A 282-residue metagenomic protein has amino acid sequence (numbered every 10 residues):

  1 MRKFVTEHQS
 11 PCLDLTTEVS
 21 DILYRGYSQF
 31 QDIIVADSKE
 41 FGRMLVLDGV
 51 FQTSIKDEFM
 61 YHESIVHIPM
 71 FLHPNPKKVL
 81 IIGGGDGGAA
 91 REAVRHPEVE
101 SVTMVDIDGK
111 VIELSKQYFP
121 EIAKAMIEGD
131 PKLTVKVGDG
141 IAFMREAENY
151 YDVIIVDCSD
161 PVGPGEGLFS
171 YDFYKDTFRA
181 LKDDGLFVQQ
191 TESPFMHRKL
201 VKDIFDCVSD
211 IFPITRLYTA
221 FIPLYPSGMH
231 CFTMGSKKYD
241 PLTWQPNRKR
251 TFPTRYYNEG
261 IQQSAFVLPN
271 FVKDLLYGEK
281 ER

Functional and structural regions predicted by a protein language model:
M1-E63, H67, F71, R95: Rossmann-like AdoMet
M1-I34, D206, S227-R282: SAM/dcSAM-binding transferase cores
R2-K3, T53-L186, M196-L200: The AdoMet/dcAdoMet-binding core of the Class I SAM-like
E18-D21, Q31, G140-I141, R216-F221: Glycine-rich, charged/polar anion/phosphate-binding loops that engage phosphate groups from diverse ligands
K39, D106, P226-M229: A short, structural micro-pattern
G42-R43, A142, D240-L242: Glycine-centered loop/turn positions within well-structured domains that cap or flank conserved ligand/cofactor-binding
G165-Y239: C-terminal substrate-binding/active-site "lid" region of AdoMet-derived donor-dependent transferases
